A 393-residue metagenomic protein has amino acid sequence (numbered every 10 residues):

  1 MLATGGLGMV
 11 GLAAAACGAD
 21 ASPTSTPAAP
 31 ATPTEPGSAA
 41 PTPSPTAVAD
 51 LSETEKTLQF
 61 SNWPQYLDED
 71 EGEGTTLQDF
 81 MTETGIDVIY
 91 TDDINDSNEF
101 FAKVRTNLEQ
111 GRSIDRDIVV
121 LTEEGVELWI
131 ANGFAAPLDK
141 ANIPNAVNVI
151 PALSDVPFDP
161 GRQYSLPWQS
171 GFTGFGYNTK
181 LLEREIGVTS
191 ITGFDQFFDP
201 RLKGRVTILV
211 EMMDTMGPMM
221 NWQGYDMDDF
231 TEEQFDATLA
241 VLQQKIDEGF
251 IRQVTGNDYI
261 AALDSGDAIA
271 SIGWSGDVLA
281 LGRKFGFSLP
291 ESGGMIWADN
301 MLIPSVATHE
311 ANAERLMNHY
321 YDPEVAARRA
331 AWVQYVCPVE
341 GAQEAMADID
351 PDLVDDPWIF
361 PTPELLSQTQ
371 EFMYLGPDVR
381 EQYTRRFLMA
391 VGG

Functional and structural regions predicted by a protein language model:
M1-D20: N-terminal export signals
G18-A39: Short, low-complexity, disordered segments immediately C-terminal to signal peptides in bacterial exported proteins
P43-E127: Early extracytoplasmic/lumenal segment of secretory-pathway proteins
A49, R112-L121, A136-Y177, R205: A structural signal for short loop-to-beta-strand junctions that line the ligand-binding cleft of periplasmic/secreted
V126, T207-E211, T215, M219-P290: Ligand-binding pocket segment of bilobal, Venus flytrap-like solute-binding proteins
I130-P137, D159-R162, A280-P290, D352-V354: Ligand-binding "clamshell"
A261, P361-G393: Conserved C-terminal helix/tail region of periplasmic/extracytoplasmic solute-binding proteins
P304-S367: Mature extracytoplasmic/periplasmic domains
